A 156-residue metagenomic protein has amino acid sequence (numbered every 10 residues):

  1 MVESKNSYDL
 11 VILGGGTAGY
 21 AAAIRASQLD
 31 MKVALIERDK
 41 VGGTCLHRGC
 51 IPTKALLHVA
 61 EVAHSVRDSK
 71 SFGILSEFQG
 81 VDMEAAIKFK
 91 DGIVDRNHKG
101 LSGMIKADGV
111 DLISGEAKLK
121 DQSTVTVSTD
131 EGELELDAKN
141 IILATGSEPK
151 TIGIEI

Functional and structural regions predicted by a protein language model:
V2-Y8, I24-M31, I36-I156: Glycine-rich flavin
G14-T17, R38-D39: Glycine-rich Rossmann-fold phosphate-binding loop(s) that bind the pyrophosphate of adenine dinucleotide cofactors
Y20: Residues forming the Rossmann-fold NAD(P)(H) cofactor-binding site
